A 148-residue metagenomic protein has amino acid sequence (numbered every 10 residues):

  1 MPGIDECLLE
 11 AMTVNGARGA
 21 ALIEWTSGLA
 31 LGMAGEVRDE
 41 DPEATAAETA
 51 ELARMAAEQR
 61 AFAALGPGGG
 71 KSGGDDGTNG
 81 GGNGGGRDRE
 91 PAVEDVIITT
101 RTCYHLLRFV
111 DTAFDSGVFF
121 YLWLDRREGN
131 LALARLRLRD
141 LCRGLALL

Functional and structural regions predicted by a protein language model:
M1-L148: Non-catalytic interaction/Regulatory regions outside core domains
